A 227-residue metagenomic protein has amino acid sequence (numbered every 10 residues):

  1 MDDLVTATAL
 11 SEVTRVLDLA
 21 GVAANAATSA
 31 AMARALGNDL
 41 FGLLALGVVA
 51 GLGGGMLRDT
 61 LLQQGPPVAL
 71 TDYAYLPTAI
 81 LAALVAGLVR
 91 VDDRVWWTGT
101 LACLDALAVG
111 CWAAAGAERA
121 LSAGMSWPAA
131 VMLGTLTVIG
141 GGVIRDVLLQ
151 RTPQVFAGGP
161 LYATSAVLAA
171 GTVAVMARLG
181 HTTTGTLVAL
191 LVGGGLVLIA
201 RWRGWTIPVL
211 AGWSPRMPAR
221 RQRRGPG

Functional and structural regions predicted by a protein language model:
M1-W127, Q154-G227: Alpha-helical transmembrane segments and their membrane-interface boundaries that form or gate the permeation pathway
V48-L52, V131-I139: Transmembrane helix-bundle signature of multi-pass membrane transporters/permeases
W127-V131, V143: Membrane-embedded alpha-helical hairpins and interfacial helices in multi-pass inner-membrane proteins
T137, R145, A189-L191: Short amphipathic alpha-helical surface micro-motifs
I139-T152: Membrane-helix boundary/interface segments in integral membrane proteins
